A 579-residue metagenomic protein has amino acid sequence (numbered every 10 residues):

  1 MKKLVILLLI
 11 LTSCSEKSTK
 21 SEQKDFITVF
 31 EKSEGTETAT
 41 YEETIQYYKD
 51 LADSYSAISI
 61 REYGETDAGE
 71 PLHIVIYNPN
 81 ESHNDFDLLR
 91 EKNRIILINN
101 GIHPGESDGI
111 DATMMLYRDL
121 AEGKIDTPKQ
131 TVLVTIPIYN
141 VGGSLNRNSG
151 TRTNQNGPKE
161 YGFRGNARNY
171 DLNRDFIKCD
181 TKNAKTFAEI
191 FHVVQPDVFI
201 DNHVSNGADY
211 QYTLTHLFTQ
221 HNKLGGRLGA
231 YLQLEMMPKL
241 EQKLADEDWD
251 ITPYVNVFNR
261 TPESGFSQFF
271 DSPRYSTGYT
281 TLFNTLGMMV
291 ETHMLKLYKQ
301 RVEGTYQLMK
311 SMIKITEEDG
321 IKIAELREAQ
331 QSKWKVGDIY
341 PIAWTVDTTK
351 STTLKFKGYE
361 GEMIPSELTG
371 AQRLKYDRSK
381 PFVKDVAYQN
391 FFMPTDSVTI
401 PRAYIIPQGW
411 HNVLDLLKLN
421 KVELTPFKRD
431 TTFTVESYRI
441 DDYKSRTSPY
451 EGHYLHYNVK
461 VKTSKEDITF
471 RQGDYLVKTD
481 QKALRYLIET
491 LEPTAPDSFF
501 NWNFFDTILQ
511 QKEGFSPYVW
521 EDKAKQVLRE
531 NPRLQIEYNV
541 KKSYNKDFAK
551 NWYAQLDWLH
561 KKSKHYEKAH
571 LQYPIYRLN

Functional and structural regions predicted by a protein language model:
M1-D25: Bacterial Sec-dependent N-terminal signal peptides
E22-T36, I98-N100, D171, M393-T399: Acidic/histidine-rich, surface-exposed loop or edge segments in extracytoplasmic proteins
T40, G69, G101, T135 (+4 more regions): Divalent metal-coordination and catalytic microenvironments
E43-I98: Soluble metallo-hydrolase cores and metallopeptidase-like ectodomains found primarily in the secretory/periplasmic
R90-N99, S107-M237, E241-T261, D271: Active-site/substrate-binding loop(s) of hydrolase catalytic cores
V257-V435, R439-I440: Hard-cation-handling environments
I364-Q372, Y376-K523: Feature captures C-terminal
L476-N579: Ligand/cofactor-recognition surfaces for anionic moieties
